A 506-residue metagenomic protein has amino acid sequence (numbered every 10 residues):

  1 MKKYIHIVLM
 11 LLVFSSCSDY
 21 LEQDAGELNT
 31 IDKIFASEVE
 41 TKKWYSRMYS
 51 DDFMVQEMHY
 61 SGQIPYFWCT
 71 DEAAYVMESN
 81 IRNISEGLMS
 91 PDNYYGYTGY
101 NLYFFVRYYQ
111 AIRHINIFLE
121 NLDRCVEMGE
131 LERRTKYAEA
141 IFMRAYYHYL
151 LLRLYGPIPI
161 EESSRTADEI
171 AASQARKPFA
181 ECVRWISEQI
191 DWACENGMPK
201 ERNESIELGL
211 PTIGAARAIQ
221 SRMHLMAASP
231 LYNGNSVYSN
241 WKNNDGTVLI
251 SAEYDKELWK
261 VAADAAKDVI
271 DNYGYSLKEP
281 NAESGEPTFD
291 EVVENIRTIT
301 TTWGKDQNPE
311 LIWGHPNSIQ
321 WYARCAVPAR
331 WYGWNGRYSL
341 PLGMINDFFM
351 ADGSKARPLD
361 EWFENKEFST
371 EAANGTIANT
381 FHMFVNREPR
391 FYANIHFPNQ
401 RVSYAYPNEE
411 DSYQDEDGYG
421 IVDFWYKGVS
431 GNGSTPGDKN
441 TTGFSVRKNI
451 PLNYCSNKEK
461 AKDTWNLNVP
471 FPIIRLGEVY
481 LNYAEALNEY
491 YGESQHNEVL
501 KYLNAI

Functional and structural regions predicted by a protein language model:
M1-G26: Bacterial Sec-dependent N-terminal signal peptides
C17-Y66, K242, K366, T370-E371 (+1 more regions): Membrane-proximal, proline-rich intrinsically disordered regions
S37-Y60, E78-Y155, E169-I213, N379-T380 (+7 more regions): Conserved, well-structured interaction surfaces
Y147-H148, N399-K439: Carboxylate/His-rich catalytic cores and anion/metal-binding grooves
L152-R153, P159, M226-N235, E489-E493: Short coil/turn linking the two alpha-helices of tandem helical-hairpin repeats
P157-R176, L231-V261: Short coil/linker segments at helix-helix boundaries
M226-A228, E257-A372: Polar, glycine-rich mid-to-C-terminal structural blocks that act as macromolecule-binding/assembly scaffolds
